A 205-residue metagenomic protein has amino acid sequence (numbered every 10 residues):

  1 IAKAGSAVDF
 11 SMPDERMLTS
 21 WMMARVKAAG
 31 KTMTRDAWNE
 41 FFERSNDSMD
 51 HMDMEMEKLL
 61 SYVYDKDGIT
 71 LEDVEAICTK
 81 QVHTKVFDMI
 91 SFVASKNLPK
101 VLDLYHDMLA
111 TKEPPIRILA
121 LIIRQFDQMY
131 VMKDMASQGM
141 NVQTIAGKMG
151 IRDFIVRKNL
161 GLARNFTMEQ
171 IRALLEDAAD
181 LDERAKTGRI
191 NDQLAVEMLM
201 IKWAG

Functional and structural regions predicted by a protein language model:
I1-G205: Conserved beta/loop motifs at nucleotide-recognition and modification sites
